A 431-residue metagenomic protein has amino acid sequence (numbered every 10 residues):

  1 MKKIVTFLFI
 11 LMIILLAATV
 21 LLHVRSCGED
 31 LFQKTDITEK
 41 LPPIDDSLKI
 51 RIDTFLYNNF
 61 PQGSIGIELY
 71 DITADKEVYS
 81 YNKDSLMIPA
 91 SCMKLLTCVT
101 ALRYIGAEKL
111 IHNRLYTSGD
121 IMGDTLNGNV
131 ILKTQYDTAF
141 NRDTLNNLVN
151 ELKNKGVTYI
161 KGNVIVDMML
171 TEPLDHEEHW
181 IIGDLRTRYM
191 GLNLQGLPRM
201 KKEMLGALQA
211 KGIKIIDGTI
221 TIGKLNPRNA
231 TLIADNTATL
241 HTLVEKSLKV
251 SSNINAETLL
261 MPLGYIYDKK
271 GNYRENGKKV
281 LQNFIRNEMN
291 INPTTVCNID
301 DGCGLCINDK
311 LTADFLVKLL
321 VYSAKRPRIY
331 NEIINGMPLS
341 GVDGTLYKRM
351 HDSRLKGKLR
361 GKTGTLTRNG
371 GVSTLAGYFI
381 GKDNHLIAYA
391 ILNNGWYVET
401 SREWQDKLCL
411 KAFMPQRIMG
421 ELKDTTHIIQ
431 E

Functional and structural regions predicted by a protein language model:
M1-I13, T19-L21: N-terminal Sec-pathway targeting helices
G28-L86, L148-G156: Beta-lactamase-like hydrolase cores
T54-Y57, V78-S80, G264-E431: Small-residue-rich helix-loop
Q62-S64, N82-D84, A90-M93, E108-L110 (+9 more regions): Extracytoplasmic
G66-Y70, S80, T97, N129-K133 (+4 more regions): Soluble periplasmic/extracytoplasmic beta-strand elements of cell-envelope proteins
D75, P89-E108, V164, E203-L205 (+2 more regions): Active-site SXXK
L110-M169, W180-D184: Active-site-adjacent, His/Asp/Glu-enriched structural segments that form or flank metal-binding and acid/base networks
Y159-I160, L170, I182-G336: A small/polar active-site loop signature that marks catalytic segments
